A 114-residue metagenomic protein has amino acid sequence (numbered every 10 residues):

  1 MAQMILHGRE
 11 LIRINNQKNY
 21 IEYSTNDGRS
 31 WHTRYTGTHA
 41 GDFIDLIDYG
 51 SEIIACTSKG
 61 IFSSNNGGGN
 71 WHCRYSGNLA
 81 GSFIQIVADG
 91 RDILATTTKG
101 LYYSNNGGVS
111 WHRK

Functional and structural regions predicted by a protein language model:
M1-H7, A40-Y49, A80-G90: Repeated scaffold domains used in trafficking and secretory/extracellular systems, primarily beta-propellers
A2, K99-K114: Blade-level signature of beta-propeller repeat domains, shared across WD40, Kelch, NHL, RCC1 and BNR/Asp-box propellers
M4-R13, E52-A55, R91-A95: Entry beta-strands of beta-propeller and related beta-repeat scaffolds
Q17-I21, K59-F62, K99-Y102: Loop/turn residues immediately N-terminal
S24-T25, S64-N65, S104-N105: Conserved Ser/Thr-centered positions that define the repeating blades of beta-propeller domains
W31, A55, F62, G67 (+3 more regions): Acidic, low-complexity, intrinsically disordered interaction modules
W31-R34, N70-R74, S110-K114: A structural motif specific to WD40 beta-propellers
Y35-H39, Y75-N78: Surface loop/turn motifs at the tips and blade-to-blade linkers of beta-strand repeat domains
